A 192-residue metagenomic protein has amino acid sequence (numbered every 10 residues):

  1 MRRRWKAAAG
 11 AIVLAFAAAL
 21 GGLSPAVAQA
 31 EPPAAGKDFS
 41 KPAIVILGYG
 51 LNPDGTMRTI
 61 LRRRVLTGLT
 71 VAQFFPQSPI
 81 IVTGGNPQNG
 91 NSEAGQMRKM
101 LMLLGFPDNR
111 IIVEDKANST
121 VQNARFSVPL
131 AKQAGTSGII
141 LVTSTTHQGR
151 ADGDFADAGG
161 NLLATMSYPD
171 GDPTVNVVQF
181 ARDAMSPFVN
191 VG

Functional and structural regions predicted by a protein language model:
M1-A30: Secretory targeting and sorting signals
R2-W5, A131, N190-G192: Non-catalytic accessory segments flanking enzymatic or RNA/DNA-binding domains
K6-G10, G68, S186: General helical structural elements
A30-D183: A structural signal for short, hydrophobic/glycine-enriched beta-strand patches
F180-G192: Glycine-rich flexible loop motifs, especially short His-Gly-Gly/GGXG/HXGH segments used as catalytic or interaction
